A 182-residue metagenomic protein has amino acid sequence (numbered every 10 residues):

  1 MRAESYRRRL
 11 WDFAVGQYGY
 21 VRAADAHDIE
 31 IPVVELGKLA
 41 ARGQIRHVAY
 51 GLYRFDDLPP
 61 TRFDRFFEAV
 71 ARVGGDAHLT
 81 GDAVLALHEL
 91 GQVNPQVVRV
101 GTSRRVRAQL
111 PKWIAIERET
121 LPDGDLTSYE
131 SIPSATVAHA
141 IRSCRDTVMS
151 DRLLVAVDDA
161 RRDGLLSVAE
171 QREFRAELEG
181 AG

Functional and structural regions predicted by a protein language model:
R2-R9, V15-H139, S143-G182: Short gly/ser-rich loop at a beta-strand->alpha-helix junction or flexible surface loop bordering the NTP-binding
